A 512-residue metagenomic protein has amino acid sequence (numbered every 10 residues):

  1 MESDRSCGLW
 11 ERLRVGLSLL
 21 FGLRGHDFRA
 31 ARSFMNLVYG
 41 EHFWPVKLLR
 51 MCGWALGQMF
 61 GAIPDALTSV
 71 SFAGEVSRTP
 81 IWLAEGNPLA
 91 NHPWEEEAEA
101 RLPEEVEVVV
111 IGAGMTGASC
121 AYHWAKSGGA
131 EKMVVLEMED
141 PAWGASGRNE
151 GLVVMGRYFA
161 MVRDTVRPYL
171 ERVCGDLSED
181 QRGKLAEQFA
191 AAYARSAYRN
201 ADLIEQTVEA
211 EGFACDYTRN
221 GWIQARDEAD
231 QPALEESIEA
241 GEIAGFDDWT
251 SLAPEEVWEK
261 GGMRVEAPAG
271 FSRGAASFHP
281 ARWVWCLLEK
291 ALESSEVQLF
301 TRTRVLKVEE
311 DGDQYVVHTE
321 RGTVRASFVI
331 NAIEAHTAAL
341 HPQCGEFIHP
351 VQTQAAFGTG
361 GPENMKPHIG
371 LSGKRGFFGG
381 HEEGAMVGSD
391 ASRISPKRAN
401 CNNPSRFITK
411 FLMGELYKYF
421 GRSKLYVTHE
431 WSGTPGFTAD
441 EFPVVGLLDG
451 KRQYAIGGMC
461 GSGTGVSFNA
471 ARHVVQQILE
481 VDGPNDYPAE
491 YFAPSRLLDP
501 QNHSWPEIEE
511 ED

Functional and structural regions predicted by a protein language model:
M1-E107, K126-S127: Extreme N-terminal leader/targeting segments of oxidoreductases
S3-C52, A160-D180, D202-C286: Flavin (FAD/FMN) cofactor-binding and adjacent substrate-gating region of FAD-dependent oxidoreductase domains
L9, G245, Y417-D512: C-terminal catalytic lobe of FAD-dependent flavoproteins
E99-T116, V134: Beta1/beta-strand and adjacent pyrophosphate-binding region of the FAD-binding site in flavoprotein oxidoreductases
A125-R148: Glycine-rich FAD pyrophosphate-binding loop
R148-R195: Glycine-rich active-site loop/strand segments that organize a redox cofactor
G151-R157, L170, F213-Y217, V305 (+1 more regions): Active-site substrate-recognition segment that forms the wall of the catalytic cavity or substrate channel
E239-A240, R264-S327: Helical element adjacent to the flavin cofactor pocket in flavoenzyme catalytic cores
